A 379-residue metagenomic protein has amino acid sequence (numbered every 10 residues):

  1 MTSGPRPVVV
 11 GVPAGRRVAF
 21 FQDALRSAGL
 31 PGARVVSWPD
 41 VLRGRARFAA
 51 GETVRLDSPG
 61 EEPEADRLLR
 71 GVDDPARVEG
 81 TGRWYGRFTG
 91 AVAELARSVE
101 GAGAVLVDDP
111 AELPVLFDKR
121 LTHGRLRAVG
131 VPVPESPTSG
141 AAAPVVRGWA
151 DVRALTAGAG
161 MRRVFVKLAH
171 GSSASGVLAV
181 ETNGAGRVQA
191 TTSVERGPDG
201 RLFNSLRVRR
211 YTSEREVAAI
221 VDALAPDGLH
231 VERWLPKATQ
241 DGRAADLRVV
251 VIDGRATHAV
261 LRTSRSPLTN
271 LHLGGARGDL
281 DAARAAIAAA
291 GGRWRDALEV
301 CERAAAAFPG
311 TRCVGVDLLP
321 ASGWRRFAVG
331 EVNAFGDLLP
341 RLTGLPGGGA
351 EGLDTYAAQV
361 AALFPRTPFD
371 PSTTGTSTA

Functional and structural regions predicted by a protein language model:
M1, G44-A46, L178-T182, L247-V249 (+1 more regions): Broad, structure-driven detector of short, well-ordered beta-strand segments within folded domains
S3-V8: Extreme N-terminal starter segment of soluble prokaryotic enzymes
V12-A24, A28-A150: Conserved N-proximal alpha/beta basic substrate-recognition cap immediately N-terminal to, or forming the N-lobe
A14-G15, H170-S173, P236-K237, A256 (+2 more regions): Short, solvent-exposed loop/turn segments at secondary-structure junctions
S98-G228: Active-site nucleotide/adenylate-binding loops and adjacent lid/helix of ATP-dependent enzymes
V166, V177-V180, R187-S193, A245-T263 (+1 more regions): Beta-strand scaffold of nucleotide-dependent catalytic cores
Y211-T263, P267-W324: A long amphipathic alpha-helix within ATP-dependent nucleotide-binding catalytic cores
G274-C313, P320-A379: C-terminal active-site "lid" helix and adjoining low-complexity regulatory extension at the edge of ATP-using catalytic
